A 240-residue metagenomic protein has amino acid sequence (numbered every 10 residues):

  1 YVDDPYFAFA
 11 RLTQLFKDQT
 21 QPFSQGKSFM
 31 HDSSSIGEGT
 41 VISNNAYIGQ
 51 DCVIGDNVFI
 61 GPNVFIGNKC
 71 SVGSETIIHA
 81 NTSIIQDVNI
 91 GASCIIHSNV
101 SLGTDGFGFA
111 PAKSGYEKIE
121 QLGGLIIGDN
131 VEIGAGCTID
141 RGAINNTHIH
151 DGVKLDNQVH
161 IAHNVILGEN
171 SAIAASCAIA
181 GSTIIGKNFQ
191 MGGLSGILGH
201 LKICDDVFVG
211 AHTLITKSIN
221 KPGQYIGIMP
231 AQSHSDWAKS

Functional and structural regions predicted by a protein language model:
Y1-H31, E38-G39: Short, basic phosphate-binding NTP loop
R11-L15, I126, N130, D236: Alpha-helical scaffold segments in soluble metabolic enzymes
K17, Q232-S240: Long, leucine- and charge-enriched amphipathic alpha-helices that form heptad-repeat coiled-coil/leucine-zipper-like
S28-S233: Structural signal for interior beta-strand "rungs" in well-ordered beta-sheet cores of soluble enzyme domains
